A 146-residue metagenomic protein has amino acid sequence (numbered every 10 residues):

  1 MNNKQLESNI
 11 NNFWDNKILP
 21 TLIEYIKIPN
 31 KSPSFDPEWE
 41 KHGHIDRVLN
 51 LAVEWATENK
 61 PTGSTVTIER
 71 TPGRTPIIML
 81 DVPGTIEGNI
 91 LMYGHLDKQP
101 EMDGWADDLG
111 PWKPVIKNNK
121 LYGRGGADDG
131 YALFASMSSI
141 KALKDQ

Functional and structural regions predicted by a protein language model:
N2-R124, L143-Q146: Acidic/His- and Gly-rich active-site-bordering loop/insert found across diverse amide/peptide-bond hydrolases
L121, D129-Q146: Acidic/histidine-rich catalytic neighborhood of metal-dependent amide-processing enzymes
